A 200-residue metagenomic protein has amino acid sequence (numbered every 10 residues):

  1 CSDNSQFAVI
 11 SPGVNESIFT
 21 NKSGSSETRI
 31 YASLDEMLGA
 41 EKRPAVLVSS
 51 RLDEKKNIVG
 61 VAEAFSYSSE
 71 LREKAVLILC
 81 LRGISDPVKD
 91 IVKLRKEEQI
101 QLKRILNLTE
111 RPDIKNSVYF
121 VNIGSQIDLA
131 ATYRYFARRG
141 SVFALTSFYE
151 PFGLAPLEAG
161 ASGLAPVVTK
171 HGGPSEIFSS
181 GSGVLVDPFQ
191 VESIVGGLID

Functional and structural regions predicted by a protein language model:
C1-E36, A40: Donor nucleotide-sugar binding/catalytic pocket of nucleotide-sugar-dependent glycosyltransferases
L34-K56, F65, L77-C80: Conserved donor-binding/catalytic core segment of Leloir-type glycosyltransferases
S85-A137: Nucleotide-activated donor-binding/catalytic signature segment of Leloir-type glycosyltransferases, i.e., the conserved
F148: Aromatic "clamp/platform" in nucleotide-sugar-dependent glycosyltransferases that forms part of the donor/acceptor
G153-P156, P174: Short glycine/serine-rich donor-binding loops of glycosyltransferases
A165-V168, L185: Short hydrophobic beta-strand element within catalytic cores of glycosyltransferases and related nucleotide-activated
S175-I199: Change "using UDP/GDP/dTDP sugars" to "using nucleotide sugars
